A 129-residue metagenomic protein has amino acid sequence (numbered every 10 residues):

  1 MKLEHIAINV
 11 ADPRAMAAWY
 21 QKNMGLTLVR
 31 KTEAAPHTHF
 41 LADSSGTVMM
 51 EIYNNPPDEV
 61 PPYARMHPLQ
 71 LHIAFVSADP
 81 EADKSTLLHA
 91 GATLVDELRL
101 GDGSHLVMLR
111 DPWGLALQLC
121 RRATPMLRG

Functional and structural regions predicted by a protein language model:
M1-A17, Q70-F75, R122-G129: N-terminal beta-strand motif that seeds the catalytic metal site of vicinal oxygen chelate
I8-M49: Core segments of cupin and vicinal oxygen chelate
K31, F40, K84-G129: Vicinal oxygen chelate
A35, L69, G103: Exposed loop/turn and edge beta-strand positions of beta-sandwich/beta-sheet ligand-binding modules
P36-H37, P57-Y63, L127-R128: A short, acidic/glycine-rich surface segment
Y53-D58, R121-A123: Acetyl-CoA-dependent GNAT
H72-L87: Mid-chain, well-packed structural core segment of small domains
